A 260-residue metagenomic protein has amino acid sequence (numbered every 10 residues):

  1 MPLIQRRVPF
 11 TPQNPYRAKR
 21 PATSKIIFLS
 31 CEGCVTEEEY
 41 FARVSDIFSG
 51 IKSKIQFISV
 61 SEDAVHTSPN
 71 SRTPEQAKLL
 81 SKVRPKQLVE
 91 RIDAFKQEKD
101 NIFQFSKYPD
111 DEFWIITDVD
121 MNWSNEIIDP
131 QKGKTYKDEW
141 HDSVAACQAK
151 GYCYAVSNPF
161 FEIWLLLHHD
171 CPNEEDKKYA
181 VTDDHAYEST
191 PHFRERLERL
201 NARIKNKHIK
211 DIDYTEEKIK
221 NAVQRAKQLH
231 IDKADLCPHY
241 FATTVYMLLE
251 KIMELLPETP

Functional and structural regions predicted by a protein language model:
P2-S24, T36-E38, A42-A77, K96-P260: C-terminal accessory helical subdomains adjacent to catalytic cores in phosphodiester- and nucleotide-handling enzymes
I26-L29: Conserved helicase/translocase motor-coupling segment
C31-C34: N-terminal beta1-alpha1 ligand-phosphate binding loop
S81-I92: F-box-proximal linker/hinge
